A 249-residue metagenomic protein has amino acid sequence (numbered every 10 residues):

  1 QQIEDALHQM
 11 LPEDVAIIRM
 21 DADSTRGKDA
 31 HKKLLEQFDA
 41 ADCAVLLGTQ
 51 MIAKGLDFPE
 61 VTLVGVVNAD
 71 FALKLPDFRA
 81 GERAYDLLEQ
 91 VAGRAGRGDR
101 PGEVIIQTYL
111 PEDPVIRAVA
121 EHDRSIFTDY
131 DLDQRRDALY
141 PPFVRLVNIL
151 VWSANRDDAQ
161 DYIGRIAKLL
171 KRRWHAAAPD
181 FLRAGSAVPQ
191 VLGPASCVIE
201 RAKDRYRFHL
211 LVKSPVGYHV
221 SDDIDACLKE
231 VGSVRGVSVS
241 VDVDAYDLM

Functional and structural regions predicted by a protein language model:
Q1-Q160, G164, R172, C197-V198 (+5 more regions): Inter-lobe coupling/hinge segments of SF2-like helicase ATPases
E13-S24, A177-L192, S238-D242: Conserved RecA-like helicase motor-core motifs
K168, R172-W174, S186-A202, I224 (+1 more regions): A carboxyl-terminal module marker
K171-A178, S233: Short aromatic-acidic-glycine turn motif
A177, R183-V188, A202-Y206, Y218 (+1 more regions): Nucleotide-binding motor/catalytic cores of P-loop/tubulin-like NTPases across gene-expression machines
V220-D222: Short amphipathic alpha-helices within nucleic acid-binding modules
I224-S233: Short, non-transmembrane amphipathic alpha-helical segments
